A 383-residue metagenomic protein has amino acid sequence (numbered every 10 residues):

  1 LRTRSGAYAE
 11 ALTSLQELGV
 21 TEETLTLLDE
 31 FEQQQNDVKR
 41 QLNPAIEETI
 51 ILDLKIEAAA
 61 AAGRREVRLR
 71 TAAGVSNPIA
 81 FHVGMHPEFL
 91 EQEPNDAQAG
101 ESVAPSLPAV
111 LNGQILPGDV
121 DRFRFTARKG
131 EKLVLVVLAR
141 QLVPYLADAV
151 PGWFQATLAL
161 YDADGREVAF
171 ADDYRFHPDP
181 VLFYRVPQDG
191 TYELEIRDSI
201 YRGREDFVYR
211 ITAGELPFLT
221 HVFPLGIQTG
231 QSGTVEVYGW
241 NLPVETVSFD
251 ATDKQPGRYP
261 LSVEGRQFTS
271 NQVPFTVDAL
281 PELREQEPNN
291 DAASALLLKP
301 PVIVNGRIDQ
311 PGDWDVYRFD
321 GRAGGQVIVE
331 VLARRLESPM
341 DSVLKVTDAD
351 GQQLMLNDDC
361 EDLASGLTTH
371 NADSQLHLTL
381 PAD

Functional and structural regions predicted by a protein language model:
L1-S5, L12, E22, A72-G74 (+6 more regions): Acidic, Ser/Thr/Pro-rich low-complexity intrinsically disordered segments
R2, G6-P78, L182: Ligand-binding face of N-terminal immunoglobulin V-set domains in extracellular IgSF glycoproteins
V75-F89, N271-P281: Short beta-strand elements
E88-Q98: Extracytoplasmic/periplasmic copper-protein system
A99-V103, A293-L296: Blade/loop signatures of beta-propeller domains
